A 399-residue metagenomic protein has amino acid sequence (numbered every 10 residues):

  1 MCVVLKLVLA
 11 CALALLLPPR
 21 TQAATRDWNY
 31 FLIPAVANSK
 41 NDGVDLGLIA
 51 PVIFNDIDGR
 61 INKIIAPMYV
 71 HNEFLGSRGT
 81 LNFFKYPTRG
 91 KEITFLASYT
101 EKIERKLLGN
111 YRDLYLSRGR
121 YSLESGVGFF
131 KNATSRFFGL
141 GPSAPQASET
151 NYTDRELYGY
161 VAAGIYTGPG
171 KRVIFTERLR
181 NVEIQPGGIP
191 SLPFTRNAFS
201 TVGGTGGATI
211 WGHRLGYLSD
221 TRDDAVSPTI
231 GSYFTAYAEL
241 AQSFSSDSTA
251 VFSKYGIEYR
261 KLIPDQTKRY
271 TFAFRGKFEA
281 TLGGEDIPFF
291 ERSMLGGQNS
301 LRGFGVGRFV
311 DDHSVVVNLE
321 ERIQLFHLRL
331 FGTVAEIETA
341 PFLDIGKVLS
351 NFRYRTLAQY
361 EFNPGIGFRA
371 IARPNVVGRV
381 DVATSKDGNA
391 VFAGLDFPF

Functional and structural regions predicted by a protein language model:
K6-L16: Bacterial N-terminal signal peptides
P19-A23: Sec/Tat signal peptide C-region and signal peptidase I cleavage site
A24-L32, A37-T209, V377-G378, A383-F399: Gram-negative/organellar outer-membrane beta-barrel architecture
Y30, L46-L48, S77-L81, R105-G109 (+11 more regions): Hydrophobic, lipid-facing positions within transmembrane beta-strands of outer-membrane proteins
G128-N132, Y237-S243, E279-T281, P341-V348: Short glycine-rich beta-strand segments
N197-G206, I210-G332, E336-I337: C-terminal outer-membrane beta-barrel translocator/porin domains of Gram-negative envelope proteins and their
G305-V310, F352-L357, A383: Short, contiguous acidic/charged loop-to-helix segments that flank catalytic cores in large enzymes
R322-E361: C-terminal hydrophobic structural anchor segments that stabilize assembly/packing rather than catalytic chemistry
